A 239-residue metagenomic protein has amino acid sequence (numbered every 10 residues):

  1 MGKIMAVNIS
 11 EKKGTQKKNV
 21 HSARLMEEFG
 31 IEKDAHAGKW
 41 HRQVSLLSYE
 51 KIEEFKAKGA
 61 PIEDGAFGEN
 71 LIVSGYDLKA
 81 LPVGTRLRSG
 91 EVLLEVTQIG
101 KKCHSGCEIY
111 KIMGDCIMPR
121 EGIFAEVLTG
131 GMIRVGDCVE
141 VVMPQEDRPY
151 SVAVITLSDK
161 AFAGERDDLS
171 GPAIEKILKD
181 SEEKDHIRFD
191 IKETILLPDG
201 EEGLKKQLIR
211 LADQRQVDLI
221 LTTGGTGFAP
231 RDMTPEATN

Functional and structural regions predicted by a protein language model:
M1-L93, Q98-G100, M132: Electropositive, beta-rich accessory/interaction domains or terminal extensions that provide binding surfaces
Q16-N19, H104-I109, G164: Short, solvent-exposed secondary-structure boundary/capping segments
A60-N70, C107-G122: Short, basic/aromatic beta-hairpin or loop at an interaction surface
E95-Q98, K102-G106, P144-Y150: Short, Lys/Arg- and Gly-enriched loop/turn segments at beta-strand edges
G122-Q145: Well-ordered alpha/beta subsegment
D147-D199: Glycine-rich phosphate/diphosphate-binding loop of Rossmann-like nucleotide-binding domains
D185-T223, G227-N239: N-terminal small/polar loop signature for handling phosphorylated ligands or for N-terminal nucleophile
